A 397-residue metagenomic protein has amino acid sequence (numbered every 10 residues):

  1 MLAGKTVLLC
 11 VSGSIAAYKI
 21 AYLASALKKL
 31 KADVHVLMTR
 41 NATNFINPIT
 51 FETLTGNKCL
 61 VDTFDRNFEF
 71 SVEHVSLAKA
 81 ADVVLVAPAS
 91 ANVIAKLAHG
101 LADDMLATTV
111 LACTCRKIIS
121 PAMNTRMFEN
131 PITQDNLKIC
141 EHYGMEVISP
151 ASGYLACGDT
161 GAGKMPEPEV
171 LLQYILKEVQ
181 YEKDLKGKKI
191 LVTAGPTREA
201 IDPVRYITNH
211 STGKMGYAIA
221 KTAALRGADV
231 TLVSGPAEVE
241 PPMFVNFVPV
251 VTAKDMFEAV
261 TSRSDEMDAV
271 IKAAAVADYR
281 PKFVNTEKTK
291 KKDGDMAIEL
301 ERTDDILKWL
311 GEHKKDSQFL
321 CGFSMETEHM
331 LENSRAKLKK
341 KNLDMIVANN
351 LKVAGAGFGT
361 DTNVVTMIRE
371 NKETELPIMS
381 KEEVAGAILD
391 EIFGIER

Functional and structural regions predicted by a protein language model:
M1-I118, N124-G213, Y217-R397: A cross-family phosphate/adenosyl-ligand binding-site feature
